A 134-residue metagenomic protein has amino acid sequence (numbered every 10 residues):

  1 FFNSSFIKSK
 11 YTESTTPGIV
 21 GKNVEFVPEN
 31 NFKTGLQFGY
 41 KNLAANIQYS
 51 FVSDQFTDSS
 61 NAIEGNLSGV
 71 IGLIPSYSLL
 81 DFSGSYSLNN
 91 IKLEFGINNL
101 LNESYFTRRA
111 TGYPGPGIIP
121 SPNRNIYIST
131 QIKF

Functional and structural regions predicted by a protein language model:
F1-N61, L101, S129-K133: Gram-negative outer-membrane beta-barrel transporters
N3, L79-L80, I97: Hydrophobic aliphatic residue packing
T16-N23, N66-G72, Y113-I118: Extracellular loop and loop/strand-boundary signature of outer-membrane beta-barrel proteins
P28-F32, S76-L80, N89, P122-I126: Residues that define the transmembrane beta-barrel architecture of outer-membrane proteins
G39-Y40, I74, S87-L88: Structural motif
F51-I63, S85-F134: C-terminal beta-signal and adjacent terminal beta-strands/loops of Gram-negative outer-membrane beta-barrel proteins
L67-I74, L80-G84: Short, glycine/charged-rich beta-strand-loop motifs at protein surfaces that mediate ligand recognition and catalysis
